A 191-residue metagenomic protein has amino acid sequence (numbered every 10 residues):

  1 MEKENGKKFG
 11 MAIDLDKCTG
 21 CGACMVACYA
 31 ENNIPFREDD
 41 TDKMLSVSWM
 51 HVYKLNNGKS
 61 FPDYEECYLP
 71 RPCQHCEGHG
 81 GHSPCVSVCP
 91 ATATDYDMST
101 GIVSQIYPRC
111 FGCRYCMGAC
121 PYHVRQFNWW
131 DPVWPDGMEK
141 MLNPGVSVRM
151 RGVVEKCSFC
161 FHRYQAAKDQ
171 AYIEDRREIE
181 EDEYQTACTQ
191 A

Functional and structural regions predicted by a protein language model:
M1-A191: Non-ligating segments of multi-cofactor redox enzymes
